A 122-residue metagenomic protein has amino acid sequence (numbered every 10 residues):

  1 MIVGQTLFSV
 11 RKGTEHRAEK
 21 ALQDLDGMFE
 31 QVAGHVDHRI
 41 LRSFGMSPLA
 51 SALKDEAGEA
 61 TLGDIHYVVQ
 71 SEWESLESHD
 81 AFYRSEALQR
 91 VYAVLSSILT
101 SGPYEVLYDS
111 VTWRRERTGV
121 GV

Functional and structural regions predicted by a protein language model:
M1-E15, T100-Y104: Amphipathic repeat-derived elements
I2-S9, L41-Y83, G121: Short, well-ordered beta-strand segments in beta-rich or mixed alpha/beta enzyme and ligand-binding folds
V3, E15, D26, V68 (+2 more regions): A general secondary-structure boundary signal
T14-M46, A87-L95: Short amphipathic alpha-helical segments
D37-L62, V91-V122: Glycine-rich beta-strand-turn "strand-cap" elements at beta-sheet edges
